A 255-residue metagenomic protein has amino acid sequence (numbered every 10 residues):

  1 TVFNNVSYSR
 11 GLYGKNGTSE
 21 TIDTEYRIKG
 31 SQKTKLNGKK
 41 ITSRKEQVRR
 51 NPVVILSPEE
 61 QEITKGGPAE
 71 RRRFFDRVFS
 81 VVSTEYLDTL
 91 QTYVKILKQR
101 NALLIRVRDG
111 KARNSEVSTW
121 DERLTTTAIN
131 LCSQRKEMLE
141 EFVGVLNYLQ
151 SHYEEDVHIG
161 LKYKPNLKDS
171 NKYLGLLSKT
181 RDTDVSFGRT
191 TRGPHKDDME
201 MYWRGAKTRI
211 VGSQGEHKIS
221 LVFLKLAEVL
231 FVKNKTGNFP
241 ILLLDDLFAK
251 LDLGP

Functional and structural regions predicted by a protein language model:
T1-E70, F79-V82, Y86, V143-Y148 (+1 more regions): Nucleotide-state sensing region of NTPase/ATPase domains
I28-K35, V54-I55, Q99-R106, N130-Q134 (+2 more regions): Short, mixed-charge, low-aromatic patches
E46, A69-R73, T84, D88 (+6 more regions): Charged, alpha-helix-enriched surfaces in structured cytosolic catalytic cores of large nucleotide-utilizing machines
R50-P52, F74, F239: ABC transporter nucleotide-binding domains
L56, T64-G66, E85-L87, K95 (+3 more regions): Short C-terminal domain-edge/linker segments immediately following a structured domain
R72-R77, V222: Short hydrophobic alpha-helical segments that form membrane-spanning helices or hydrophobic packing faces of helical
F75, V82-R135: Long, non-coiled-coil amphipathic alpha-helical linker/lever segments that couple catalytic cores to other domains
K111-L243, A249-G254: Conserved NTPase motor "head" modules and their coupling/switch loops across ABC/AAA+ ATPases, GTPases, and GHKL ATPases
